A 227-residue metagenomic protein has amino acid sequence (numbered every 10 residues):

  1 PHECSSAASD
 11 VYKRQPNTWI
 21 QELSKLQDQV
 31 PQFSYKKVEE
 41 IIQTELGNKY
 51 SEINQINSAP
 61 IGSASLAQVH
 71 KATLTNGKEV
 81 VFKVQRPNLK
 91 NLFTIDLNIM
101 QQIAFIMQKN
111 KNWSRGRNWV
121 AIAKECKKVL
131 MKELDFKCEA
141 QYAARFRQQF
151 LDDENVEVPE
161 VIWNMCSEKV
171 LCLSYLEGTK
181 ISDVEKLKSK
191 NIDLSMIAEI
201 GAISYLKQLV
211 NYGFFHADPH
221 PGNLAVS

Functional and structural regions predicted by a protein language model:
P1, S6-Q208, G213, P221 (+1 more regions): Broad phosphate/nucleotide-binding scaffolds in NTP-utilizing and phosphate-metabolizing enzymes
H216: Histidine-centered phosphotransfer motif of kinases
